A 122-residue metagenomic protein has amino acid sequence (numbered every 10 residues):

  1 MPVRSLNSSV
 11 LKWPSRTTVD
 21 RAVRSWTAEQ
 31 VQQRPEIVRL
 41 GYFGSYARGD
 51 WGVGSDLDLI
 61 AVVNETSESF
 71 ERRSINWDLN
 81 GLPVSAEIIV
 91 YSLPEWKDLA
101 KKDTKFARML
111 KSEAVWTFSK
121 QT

Functional and structural regions predicted by a protein language model:
M1-R39, A47-G54, V63-T122: Catalytic core of pol beta-like nucleotidyltransferases
L59-A61: Short beta-strand->loop micro-motif that forms the acidic, two-metal-ion catalytic signature in nucleotide-processing
